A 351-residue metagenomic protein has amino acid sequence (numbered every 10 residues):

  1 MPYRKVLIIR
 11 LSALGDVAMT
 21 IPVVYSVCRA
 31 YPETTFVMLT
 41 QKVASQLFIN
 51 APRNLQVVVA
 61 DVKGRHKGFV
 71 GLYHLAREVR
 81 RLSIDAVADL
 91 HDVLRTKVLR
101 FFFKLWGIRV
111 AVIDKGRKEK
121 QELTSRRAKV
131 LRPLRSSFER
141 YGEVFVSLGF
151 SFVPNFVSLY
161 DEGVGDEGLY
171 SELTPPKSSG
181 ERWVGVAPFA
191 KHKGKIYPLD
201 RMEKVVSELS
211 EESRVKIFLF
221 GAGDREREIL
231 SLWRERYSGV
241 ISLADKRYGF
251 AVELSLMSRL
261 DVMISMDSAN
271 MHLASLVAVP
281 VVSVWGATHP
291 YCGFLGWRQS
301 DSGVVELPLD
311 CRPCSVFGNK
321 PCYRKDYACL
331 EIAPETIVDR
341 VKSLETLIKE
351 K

Functional and structural regions predicted by a protein language model:
M1-K351: Catalytic machinery of carbohydrate-active enzymes, primarily nucleotide-sugar-dependent glycosyltransferases
